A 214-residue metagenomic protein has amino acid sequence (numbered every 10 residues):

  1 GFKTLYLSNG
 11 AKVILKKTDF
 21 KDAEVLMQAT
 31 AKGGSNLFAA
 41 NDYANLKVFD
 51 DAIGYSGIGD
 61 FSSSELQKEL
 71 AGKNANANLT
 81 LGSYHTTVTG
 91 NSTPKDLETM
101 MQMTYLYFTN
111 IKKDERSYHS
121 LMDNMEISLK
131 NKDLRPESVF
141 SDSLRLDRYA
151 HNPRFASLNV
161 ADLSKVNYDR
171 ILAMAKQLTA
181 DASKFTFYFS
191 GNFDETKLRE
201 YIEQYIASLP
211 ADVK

Functional and structural regions predicted by a protein language model:
G1-D22: N- or domain-start disorder-to-order transition segments that initiate the globular core
K3-L5, A175-T179: Replace "in large, NTP-powered and nucleic-acid-processing enzymes" with "in large, NTP-powered factors and other
I14, K21-G54, I58-N110, S120-K130 (+2 more regions): M16 family metallopeptidases and their MPP-like homologs
L106-E115, I206-V213: A common structural junction motif
D181, T186-K214: An aromatic/glycine/proline-enriched structural segment found at the starts of mature extracellular/organellar domains
